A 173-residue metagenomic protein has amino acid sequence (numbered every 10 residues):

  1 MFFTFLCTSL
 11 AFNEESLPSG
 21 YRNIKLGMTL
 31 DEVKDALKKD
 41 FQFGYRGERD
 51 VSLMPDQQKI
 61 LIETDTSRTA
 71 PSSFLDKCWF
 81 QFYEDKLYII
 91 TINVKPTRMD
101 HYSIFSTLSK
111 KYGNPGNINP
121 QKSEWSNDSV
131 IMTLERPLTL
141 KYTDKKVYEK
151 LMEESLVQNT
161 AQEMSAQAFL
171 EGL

Functional and structural regions predicted by a protein language model:
M1-C7: Bacterial N-terminal signal peptides
F12-D56, I89-L173: Non-cytosolic coordination micro-motifs
P55-T97: Mid-chain, structured segments of secreted extracytoplasmic proteins
